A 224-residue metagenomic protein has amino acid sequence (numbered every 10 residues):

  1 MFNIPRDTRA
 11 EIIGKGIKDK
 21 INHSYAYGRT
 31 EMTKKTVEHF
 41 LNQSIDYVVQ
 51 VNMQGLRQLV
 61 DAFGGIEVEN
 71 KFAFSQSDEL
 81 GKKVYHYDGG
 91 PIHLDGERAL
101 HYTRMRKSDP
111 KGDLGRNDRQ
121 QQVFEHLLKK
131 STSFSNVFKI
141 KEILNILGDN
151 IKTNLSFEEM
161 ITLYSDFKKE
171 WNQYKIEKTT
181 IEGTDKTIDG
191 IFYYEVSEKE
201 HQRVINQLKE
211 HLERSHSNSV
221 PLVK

Functional and structural regions predicted by a protein language model:
M1-K224: Non-catalytic, solvent-exposed segments at the cell envelope interface
